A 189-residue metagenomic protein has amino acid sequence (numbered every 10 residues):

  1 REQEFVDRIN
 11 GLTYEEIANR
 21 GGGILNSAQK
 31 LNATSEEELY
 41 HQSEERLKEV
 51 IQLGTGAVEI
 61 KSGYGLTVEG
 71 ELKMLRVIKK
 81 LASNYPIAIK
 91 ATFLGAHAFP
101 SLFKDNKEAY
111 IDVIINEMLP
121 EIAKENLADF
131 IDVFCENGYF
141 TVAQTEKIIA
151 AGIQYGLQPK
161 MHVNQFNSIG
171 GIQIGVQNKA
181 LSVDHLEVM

Functional and structural regions predicted by a protein language model:
R1-Q42: Metal-associated gating/positioning segment near the N- to mid-region
Q3-E4, K147-I148, Q177: Glycine-rich, phosphate-binding/catalytic loops in enzymes
L25-E44, K48-E49, G56-G170: Metal-coordinating catalytic core of metallo-dependent amide/deamination hydrolases
G54, L127, N178-S182: Short loop/turn motifs at secondary-structure junctions
Q158-P159, N167-M189: Active-site-adjacent C-terminal substructures of enzyme catalytic domains
